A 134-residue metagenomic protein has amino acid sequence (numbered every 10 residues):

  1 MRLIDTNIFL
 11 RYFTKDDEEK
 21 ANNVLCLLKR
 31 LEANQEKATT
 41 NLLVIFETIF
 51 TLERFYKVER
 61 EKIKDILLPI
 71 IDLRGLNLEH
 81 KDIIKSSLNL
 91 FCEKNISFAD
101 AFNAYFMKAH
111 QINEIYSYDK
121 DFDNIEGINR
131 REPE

Functional and structural regions predicted by a protein language model:
M1-T39, F55-E61, E134: Short, well-structured N-terminal submotif of metal-dependent ribonuclease cores
D5-N7, E47, D100, D119: Acidic active-site catalytic centers that drive phospho-/nucleotidyl reactions and related ester hydrolyses
A33-Q35, L73, K94, I125: Structured helix-beta-strand junction loops
N41-V44, I83: Short, conserved alpha-helical segments within structured domains
K57-G75: Glycine/small-residue-rich phosphate/adenosyl-binding loop
G75-E114: Active-site neighborhoods of divalent-metal-dependent phosphate/nucleic-acid chemistry enzymes
A104-Y105, A109-E134: Acidic, PIN/NYN-like endoribonuclease modules and their adjacent C-terminal/linker elements
